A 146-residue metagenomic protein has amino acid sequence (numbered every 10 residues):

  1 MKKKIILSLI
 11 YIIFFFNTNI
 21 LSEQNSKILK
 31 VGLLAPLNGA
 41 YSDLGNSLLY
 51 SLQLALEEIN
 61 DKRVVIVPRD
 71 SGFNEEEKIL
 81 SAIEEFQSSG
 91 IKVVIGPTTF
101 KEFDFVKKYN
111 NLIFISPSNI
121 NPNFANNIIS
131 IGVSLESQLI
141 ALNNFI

Functional and structural regions predicted by a protein language model:
K3-E23: Classical Sec-dependent N-terminal signal peptides that target proteins to the secretory pathway
N25-S26, G32-Y50, R69-S71: Extracytoplasmic "Venus flytrap"
S26-G32, S47, D61, N74 (+3 more regions): Extracytoplasmic
A40, L44, L48-A55, K78-A82 (+3 more regions): Stable alpha-helical elements in mature extracytoplasmic
L49-G72, E77: Signal peptide-proximal N-terminal region of secreted/periplasmic/extracellular or secretory-lumen proteins
F73-K92, N144-F145: Short, well-structured alpha-helical segments in soluble
V93-I146: Extracytoplasmic ligand/sensor domains, especially the bilobed periplasmic-binding protein
